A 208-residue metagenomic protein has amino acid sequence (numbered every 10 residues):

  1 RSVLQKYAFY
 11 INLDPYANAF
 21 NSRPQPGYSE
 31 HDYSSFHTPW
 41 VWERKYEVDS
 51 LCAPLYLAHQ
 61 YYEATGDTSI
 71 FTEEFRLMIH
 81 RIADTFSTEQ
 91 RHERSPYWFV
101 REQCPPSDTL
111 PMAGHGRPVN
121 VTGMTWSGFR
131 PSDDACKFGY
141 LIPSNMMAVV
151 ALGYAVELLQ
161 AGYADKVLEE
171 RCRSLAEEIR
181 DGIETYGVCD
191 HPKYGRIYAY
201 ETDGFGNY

Functional and structural regions predicted by a protein language model:
R1, A53-S69, M146-D165: Well-ordered alpha-helical scaffold segments within catalytic/enzyme domains
R1, K45-Y56, E74-R81, G139-V150: Aromatic- and histidine-enriched alpha-helix N-cap/loop-to-helix transition segments that scaffold the rims
S2-Y56, S87-C104: Helix-terminus loop motifs that line ligand-binding clefts
L4-N12, L55, H59-Y62, T72-S87 (+3 more regions): Hydrophobic core segments within long, regular secondary-structure runs in both alpha- and beta-rich folds
D14-A19, S87-C104, F138-Y140, M147-Y208: Catalytic cores of carbohydrate-active enzymes
P26-K45, P106-Y140, D203-Y208: Acidic/His metal-coordination segments adjacent to aromatic residues that form catalytic metal sites in metalloenzymes
H37-R44, T65-E73: The substrate-binding groove and active-site-proximal loops of carbohydrate-active enzymes, especially glycoside
I70, E74-P111, M124, P131: Glycine-rich, mobile lid/loop segments that gate access to catalytic sites or pores
